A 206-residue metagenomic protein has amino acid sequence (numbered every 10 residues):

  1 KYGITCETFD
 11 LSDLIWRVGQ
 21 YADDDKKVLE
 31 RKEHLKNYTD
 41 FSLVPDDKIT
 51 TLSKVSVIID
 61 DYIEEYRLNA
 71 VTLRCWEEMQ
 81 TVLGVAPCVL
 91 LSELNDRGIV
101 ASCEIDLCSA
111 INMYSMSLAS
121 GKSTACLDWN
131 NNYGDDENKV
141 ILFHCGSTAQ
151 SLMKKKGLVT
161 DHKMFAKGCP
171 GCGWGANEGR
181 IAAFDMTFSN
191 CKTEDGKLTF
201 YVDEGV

Functional and structural regions predicted by a protein language model:
Y2-A70: Metallocofactor- and cofactor-centric catalytic cores in central/energy metabolism, strongly enriched
Y2-G3, T51-V206: Anaerobic metallocofactor- and corrinoid-dependent redox/one-carbon enzyme cores, especially those from methanogenesis
